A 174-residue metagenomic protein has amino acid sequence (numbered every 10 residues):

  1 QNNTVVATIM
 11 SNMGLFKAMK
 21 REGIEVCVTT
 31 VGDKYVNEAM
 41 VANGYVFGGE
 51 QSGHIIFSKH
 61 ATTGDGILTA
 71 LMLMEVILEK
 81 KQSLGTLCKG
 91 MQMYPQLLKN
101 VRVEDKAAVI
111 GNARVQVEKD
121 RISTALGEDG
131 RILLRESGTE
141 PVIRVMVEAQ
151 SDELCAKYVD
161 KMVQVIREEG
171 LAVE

Functional and structural regions predicted by a protein language model:
Q1-E174: Phosphate-binding and adjacent anionic-ligand microenvironments
